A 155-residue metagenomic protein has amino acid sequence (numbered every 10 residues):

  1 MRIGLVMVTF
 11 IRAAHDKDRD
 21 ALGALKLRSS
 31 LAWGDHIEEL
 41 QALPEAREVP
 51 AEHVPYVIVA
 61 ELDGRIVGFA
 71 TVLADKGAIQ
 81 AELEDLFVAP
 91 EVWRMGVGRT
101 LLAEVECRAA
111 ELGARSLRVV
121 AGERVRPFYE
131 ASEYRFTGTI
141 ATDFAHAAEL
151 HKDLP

Functional and structural regions predicted by a protein language model:
M1-K17, D153-P155: Conserved N-terminal entry element of GNAT/NAT acetyltransferase domains
A13-D85, A89, L102-E104, L112 (+2 more regions): Acetyl-CoA-dependent GNAT
D20, M95, R126-P127: Glycine-centered loop/turn positions within well-structured domains that cap or flank conserved ligand/cofactor-binding
L25-S29, R108, F128, S132: Alpha-helical interaction/dimerization surfaces of two-component signaling modules
G64, G68, G96-G98, E133: Conserved phosphate-binding and hydrolysis motifs of nucleotide-dependent enzymes
V88, R94-C107, A131: Conserved acetyl-CoA-binding loop-helix of GNAT-fold acetyltransferases
R115, V119-P127, S132, G138-P155: C-terminal "cap" of GNAT-fold acetyltransferases
